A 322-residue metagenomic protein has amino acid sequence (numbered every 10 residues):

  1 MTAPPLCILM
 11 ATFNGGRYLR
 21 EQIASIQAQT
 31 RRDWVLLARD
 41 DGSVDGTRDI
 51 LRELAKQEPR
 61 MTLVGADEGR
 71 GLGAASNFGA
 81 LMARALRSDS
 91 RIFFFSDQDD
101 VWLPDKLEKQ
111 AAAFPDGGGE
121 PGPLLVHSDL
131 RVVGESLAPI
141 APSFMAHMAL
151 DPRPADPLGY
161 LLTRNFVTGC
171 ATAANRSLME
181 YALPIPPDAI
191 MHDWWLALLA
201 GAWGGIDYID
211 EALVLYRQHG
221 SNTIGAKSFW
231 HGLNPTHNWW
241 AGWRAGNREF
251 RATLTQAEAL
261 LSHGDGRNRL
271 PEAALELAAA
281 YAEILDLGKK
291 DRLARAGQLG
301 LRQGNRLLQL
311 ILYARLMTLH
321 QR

Functional and structural regions predicted by a protein language model:
M1-W230: Nucleotide-sugar donor-binding/catalytic module of glycosyltransferases that assemble extracellular/cell-envelope
L162-T163, D188-I190, W195, L215-R322: C-terminal subregions of glycosyltransferases and related glycan-biosynthesis enzymes
